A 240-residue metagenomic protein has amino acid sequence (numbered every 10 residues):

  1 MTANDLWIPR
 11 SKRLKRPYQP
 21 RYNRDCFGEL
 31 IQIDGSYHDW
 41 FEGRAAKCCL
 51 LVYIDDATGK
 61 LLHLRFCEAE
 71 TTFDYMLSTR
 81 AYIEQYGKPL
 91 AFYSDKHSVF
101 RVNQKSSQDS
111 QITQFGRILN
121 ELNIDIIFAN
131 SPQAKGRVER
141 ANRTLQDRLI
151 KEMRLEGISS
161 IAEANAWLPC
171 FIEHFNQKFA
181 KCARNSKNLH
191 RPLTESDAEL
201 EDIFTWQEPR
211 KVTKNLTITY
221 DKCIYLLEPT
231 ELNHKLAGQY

Functional and structural regions predicted by a protein language model:
M1, D34, Y53, G59 (+7 more regions): Mobile genetic element proteins and their domesticated derivatives, centered on retroelements and DNA transposons
M1-I33, H38-D39, Q104, S110-T113 (+1 more regions): Basic, flexible linker segments flanking DNA-binding modules in nucleic acid-interacting mobile-element proteins
I33-L62, T72: An active-site-proximal beta-strand-loop segment
R44, R65-F66, N103-Q108: Short, solvent-exposed loop/turn segments at secondary-structure boundaries
A46, L64-A91: Active-site beta-loop-alpha junctions of metal-dependent nucleic acid enzymes, especially the RNase H-like/DDE
I83-Q108, P132, N188: Acidic/histidine-rich, metal-coordinating catalytic segments
Q108, Q114-R184, L189-E201: Charged alpha-helix within mobile-element recombinases
I172-Y240: C-terminal, beta-rich DNA-binding module of retroviral/retroelements integrases
